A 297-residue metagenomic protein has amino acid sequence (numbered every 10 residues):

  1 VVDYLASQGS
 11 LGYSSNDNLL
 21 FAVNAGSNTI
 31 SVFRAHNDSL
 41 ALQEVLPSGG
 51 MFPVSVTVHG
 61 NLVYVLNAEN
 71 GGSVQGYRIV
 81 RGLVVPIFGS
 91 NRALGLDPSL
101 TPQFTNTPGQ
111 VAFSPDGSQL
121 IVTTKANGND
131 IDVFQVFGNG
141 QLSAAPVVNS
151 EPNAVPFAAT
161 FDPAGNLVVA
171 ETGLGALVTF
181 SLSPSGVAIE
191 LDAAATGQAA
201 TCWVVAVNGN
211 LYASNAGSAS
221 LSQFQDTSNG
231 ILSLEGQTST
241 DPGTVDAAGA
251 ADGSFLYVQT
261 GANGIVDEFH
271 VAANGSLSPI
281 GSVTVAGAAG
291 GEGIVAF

Functional and structural regions predicted by a protein language model:
V1, A41-P47, V85-L96, S143-S150 (+3 more regions): Beta-propeller fold detector
V2-D17, S48-L62, L94-G117, S150-L167 (+3 more regions): Beta-rich, blade/repeat-based domains predominating in secreted/periplasmic proteins but also intracellular
S14-S15, A22-G26, V65-N70, S114-P115 (+6 more regions): Conserved beta-strand positions in repeat-built beta-propeller and related beta-rich domains
N28-I30, G71-V74, G128-I131, G175-L177 (+2 more regions): Structural signal for beta-propeller blades
F33-D38, R78-V85, V133-Q141, F180-V187 (+2 more regions): Short loop/turn segments immediately following beta-strands, especially the blade-tip and inter-blade linker loops
V65-Q141, A145-P152: Aromatic- and glycine-enriched pocket-lining scaffold segments that form the walls of small-molecule binding clefts
V122-V133, G138, N149-A199: Beta-propeller domains
G261-F297: Blade-level signature of beta-propeller repeat domains, shared across WD40, Kelch, NHL, RCC1 and BNR/Asp-box propellers
